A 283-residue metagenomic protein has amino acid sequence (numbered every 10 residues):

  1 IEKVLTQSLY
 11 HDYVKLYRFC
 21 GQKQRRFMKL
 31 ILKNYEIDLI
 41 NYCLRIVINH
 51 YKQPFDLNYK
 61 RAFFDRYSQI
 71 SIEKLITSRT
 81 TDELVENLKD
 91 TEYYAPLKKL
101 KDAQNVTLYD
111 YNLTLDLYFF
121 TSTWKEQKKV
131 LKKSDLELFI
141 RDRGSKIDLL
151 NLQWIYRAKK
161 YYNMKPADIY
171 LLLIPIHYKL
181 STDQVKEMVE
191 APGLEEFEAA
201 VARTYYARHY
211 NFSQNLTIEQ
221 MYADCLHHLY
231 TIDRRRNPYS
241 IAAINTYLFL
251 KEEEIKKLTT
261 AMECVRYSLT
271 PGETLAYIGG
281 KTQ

Functional and structural regions predicted by a protein language model:
I1-Q283: Extended alpha-helical surfaces
